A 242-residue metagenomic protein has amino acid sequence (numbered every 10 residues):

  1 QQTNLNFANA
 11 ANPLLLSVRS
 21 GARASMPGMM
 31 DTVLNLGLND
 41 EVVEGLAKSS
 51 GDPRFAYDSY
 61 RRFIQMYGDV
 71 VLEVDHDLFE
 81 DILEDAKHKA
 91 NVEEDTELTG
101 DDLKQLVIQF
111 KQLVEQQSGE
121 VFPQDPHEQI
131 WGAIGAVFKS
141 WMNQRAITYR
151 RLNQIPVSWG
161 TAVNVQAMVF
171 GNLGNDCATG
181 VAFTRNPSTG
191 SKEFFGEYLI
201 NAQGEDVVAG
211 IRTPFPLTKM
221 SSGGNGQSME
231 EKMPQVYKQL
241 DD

Functional and structural regions predicted by a protein language model:
Q1-D242: Nucleotide/phosphate-binding sheet-loop regions of phosphoryl- and nucleotidyl-transfer enzymes
